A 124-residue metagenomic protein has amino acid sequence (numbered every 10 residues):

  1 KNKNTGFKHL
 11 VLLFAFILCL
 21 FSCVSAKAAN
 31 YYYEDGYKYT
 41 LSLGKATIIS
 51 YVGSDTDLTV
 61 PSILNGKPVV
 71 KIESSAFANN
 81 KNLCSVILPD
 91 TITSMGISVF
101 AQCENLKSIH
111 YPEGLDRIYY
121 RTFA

Functional and structural regions predicted by a protein language model:
K1-G6: N-terminal secretory signal peptides that target proteins for export/translocation
F7-L10, A28, S108: Intrinsically disordered, low-complexity regions enriched for glutamine and histidine
V11-S22: Bacterial N-terminal signal peptides
L20-Y33: Sec-dependent signal peptide cleavage junction
G36-G44, G53-K71, K81-S94, C103-Y119 (+1 more regions): Structural signature of tandem-repeat unit edges
I48-I49: Short beta-strand motif preference
